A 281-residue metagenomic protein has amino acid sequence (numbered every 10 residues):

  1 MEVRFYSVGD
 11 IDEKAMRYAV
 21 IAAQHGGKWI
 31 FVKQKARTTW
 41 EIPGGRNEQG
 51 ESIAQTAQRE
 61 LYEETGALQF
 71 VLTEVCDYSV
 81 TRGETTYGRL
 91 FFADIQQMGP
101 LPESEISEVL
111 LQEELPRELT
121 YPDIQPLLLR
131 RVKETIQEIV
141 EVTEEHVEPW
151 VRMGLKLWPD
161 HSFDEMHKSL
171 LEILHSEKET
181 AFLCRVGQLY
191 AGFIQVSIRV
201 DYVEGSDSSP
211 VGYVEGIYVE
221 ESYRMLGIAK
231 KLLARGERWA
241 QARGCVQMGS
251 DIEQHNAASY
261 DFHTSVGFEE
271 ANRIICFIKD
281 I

Functional and structural regions predicted by a protein language model:
M1-V20: Acidic, metal-coordinating catalytic segment for phosphate/diphosphate chemistry, firing primarily on the Nudix
Q24-E63: Conserved Nudix-box catalytic region and its N-terminal flanking loop in Nudix hydrolases and closely related
E48-V71, D77-R131: Unchanged
I53-R59, V219, M225-R238, S265: Conserved acetyl-CoA-binding loop-helix of GNAT-fold acetyltransferases
Q137-W150: A short beta-loop-alpha structural element at the N-terminal edge of CoA-dependent acyl/N-acetyltransferase catalytic
L183, L189-I198, Y213, Y218: Conserved beta-strand in the GNAT
K230, A242, Q254-R273: Conserved active-site alpha-helix within GNAT-family acetyltransferase domains
A240-I252: Conserved GNAT acetyl-CoA-binding A-motif
